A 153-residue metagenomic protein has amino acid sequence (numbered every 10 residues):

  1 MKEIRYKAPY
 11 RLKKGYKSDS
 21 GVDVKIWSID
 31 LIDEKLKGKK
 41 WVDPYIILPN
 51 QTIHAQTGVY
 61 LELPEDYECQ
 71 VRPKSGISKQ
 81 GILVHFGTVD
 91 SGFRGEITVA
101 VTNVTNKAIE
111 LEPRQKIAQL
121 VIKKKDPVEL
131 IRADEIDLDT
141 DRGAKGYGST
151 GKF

Functional and structural regions predicted by a protein language model:
M1-F153: DUTPase catalytic domain/fold
